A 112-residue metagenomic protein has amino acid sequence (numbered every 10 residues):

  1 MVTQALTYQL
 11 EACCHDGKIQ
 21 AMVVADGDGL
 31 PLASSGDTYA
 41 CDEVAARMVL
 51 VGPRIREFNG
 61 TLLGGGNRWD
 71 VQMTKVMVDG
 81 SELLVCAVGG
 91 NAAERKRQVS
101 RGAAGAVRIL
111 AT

Functional and structural regions predicted by a protein language model:
M1-A21, D26-T112: Non-catalytic interaction/Regulatory regions outside core domains
